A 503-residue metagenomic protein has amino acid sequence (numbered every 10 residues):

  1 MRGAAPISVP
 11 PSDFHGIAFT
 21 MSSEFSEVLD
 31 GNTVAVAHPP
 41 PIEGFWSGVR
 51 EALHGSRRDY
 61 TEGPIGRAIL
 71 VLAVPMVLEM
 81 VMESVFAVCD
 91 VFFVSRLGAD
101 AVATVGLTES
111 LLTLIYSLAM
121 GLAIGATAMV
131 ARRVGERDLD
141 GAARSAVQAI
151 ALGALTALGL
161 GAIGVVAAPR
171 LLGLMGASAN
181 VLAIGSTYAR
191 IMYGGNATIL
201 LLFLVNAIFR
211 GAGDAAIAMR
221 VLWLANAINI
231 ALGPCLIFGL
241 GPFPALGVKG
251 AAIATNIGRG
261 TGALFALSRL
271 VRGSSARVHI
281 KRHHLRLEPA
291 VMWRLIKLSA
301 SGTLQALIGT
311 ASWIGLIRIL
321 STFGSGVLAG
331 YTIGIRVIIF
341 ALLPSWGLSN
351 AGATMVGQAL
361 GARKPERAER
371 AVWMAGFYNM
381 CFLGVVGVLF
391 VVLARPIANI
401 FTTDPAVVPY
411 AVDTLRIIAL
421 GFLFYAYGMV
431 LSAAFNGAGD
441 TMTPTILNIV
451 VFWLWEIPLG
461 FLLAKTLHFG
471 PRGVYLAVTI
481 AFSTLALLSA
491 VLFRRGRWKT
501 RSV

Functional and structural regions predicted by a protein language model:
I7-A73, V130-A197, A231, F243-A300 (+2 more regions): Short alpha-helical transmembrane segments in multi-pass integral membrane proteins
S56, Y60-F92, R96-L97, S110-G125 (+7 more regions): N-terminal transmembrane alpha-helices
L70-D90, I191, A225, G258-G262 (+4 more regions): Transmembrane helical elements of multi-pass membrane transporters/channels
V71, F93-T113, A179-T187, V248-K249 (+5 more regions): Interfacial/gating helices of multi-pass transporter permease domains
V77, V81-A103, R170-A179, C235-L246 (+4 more regions): Helix-terminus/linker motif at the lipid-water interface of multi-pass membrane proteins
M82, F86, I115, A119 (+14 more regions): Residue-level hotspots within pore-lining transmembrane alpha-helices of multi-pass secondary transporters
V102-A162, I199-A218, G330-A394, Y425-L447: Small-residue-rich hydrophobic transmembrane alpha-helices
A123, M192-R210, A218-N226, A251-L267 (+6 more regions): Short runs within selected transmembrane alpha-helices of multi-pass transporters and secretion channels
